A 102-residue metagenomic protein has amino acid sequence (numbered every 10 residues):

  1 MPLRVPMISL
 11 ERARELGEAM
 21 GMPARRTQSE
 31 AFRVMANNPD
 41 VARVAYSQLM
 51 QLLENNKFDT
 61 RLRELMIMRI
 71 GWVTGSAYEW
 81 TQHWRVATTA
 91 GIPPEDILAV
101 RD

Functional and structural regions predicted by a protein language model:
M1-T60, P93-P94: Acidic, glycine/proline-rich low-complexity segments that act as flexible tails and inter-domain linkers
L62-L65, I70-L98: Conserved alpha-helical segments that form or flank metal/cofactor-binding pockets of metalloenzymes
V100-D102: Generic long, charged, amphipathic alpha-helical segments
